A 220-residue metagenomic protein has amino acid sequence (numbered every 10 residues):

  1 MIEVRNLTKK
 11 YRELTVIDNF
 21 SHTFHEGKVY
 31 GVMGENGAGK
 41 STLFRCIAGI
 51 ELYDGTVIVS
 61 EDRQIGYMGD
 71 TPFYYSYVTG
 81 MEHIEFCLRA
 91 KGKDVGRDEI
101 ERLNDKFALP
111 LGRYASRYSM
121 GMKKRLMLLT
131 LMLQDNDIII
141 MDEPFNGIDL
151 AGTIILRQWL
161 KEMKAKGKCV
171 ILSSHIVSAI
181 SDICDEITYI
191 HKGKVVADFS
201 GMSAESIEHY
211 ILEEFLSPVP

Functional and structural regions predicted by a protein language model:
I2, I17-N19: Conserved structural motif at the start of ABC-family nucleotide-binding domains
M33-E35: The feature captures the beta-strand-to-loop junction immediately N-terminal to the Walker
A48: Helix-to-loop junction immediately C-terminal to a conserved catalytic motif
T71, Y77-A90: Q-loop/switch helix immediately C-terminal to the Walker
I139-E143: Catalytic Walker B motif of ABC-type/P-loop ATPase nucleotide-binding domains
L150-G152: Helix N-cap at the start of a conserved alpha-helix in ABC-type nucleotide-binding domains
S173-H175: H-loop/switch region of ABC-family ATPase nucleotide-binding domains
